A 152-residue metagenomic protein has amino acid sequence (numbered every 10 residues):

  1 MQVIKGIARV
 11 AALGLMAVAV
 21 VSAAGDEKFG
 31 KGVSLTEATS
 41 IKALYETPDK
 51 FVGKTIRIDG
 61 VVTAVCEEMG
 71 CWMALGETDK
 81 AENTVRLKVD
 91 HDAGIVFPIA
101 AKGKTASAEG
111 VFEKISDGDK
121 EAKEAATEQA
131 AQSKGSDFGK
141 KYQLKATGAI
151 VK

Functional and structural regions predicted by a protein language model:
M1-A11: Bacterial N-terminal signal peptides that target proteins for export
K5-G6, V20-S22: Intrinsic disorder/low-complexity segments, especially N-terminal tails and targeting/processing regions
R9-A19: Bacterial N-terminal signal peptides
S22-K152: OB-fold and OB-like single-stranded nucleic-acid-recognition modules and their adjacent interaction interfaces
